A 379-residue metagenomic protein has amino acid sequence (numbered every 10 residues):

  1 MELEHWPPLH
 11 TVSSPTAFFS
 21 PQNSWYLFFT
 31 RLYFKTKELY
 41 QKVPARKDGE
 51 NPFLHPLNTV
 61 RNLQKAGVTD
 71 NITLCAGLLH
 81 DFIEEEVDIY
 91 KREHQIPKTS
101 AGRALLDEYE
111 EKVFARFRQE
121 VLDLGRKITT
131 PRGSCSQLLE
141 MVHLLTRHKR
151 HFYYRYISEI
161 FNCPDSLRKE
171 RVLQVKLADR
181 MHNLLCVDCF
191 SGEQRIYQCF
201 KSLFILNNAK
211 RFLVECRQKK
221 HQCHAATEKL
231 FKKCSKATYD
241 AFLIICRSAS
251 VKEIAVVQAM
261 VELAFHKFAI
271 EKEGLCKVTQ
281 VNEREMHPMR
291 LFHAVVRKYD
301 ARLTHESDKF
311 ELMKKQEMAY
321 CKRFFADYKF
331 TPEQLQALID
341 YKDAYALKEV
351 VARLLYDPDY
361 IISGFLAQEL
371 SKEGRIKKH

Functional and structural regions predicted by a protein language model:
M1-H379: Active-site helical microenvironments for divalent-metal-assisted chemistry
